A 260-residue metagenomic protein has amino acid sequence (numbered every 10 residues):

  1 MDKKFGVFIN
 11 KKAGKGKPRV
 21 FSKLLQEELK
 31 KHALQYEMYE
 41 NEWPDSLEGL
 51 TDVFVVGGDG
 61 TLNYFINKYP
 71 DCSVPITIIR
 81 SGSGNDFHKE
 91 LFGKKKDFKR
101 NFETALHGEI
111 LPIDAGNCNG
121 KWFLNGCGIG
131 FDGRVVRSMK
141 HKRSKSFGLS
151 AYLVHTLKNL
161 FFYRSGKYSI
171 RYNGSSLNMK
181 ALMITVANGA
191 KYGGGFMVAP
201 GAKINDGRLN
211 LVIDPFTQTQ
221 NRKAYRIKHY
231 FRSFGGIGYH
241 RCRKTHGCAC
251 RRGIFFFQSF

Functional and structural regions predicted by a protein language model:
M1, D45-L50, L177-M179, R232-F234: Flexible, charged surface loops at secondary-structure boundaries
D2-F147: Small-residue-rich beta-alpha loop regions that form the catalytic core of phosphotransfer and lipid-active enzymes
N10, V135, I184, L211 (+1 more regions): A residue-level signal for conserved active-site and pocket-lining positions in enzyme catalytic cores
K12-A13, S83, N188-K191, F216: Short, glycine/serine-rich, charged loops/turns that create anion-binding and catalytic segments at active sites
A33, L50-T51, K180-A181, R208 (+1 more regions): Short, well-ordered alpha-helix to beta-strand connector turns
H107-D114, L160-Y168, S233-G235, R241-K244 (+1 more regions): A short, compositionally biased
C118-R208: ATP/pyrophosphate-binding catalytic subdomain of soluble kinases
Y172, N178, K203, I213-F260: ATP/nucleoside-binding phosphotransfer catalytic cores, i.e., glycine-rich phosphate-binding loops
